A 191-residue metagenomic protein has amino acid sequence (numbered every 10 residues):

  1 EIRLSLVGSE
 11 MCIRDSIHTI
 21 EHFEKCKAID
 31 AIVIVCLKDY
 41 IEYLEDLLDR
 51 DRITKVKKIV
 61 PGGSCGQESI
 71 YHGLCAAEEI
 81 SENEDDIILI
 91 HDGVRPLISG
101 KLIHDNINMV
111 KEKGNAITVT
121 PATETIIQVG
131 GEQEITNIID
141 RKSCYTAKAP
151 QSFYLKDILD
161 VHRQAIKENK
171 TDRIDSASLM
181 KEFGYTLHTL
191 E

Functional and structural regions predicted by a protein language model:
E1-G8, C12-I13: Single conserved hydrophobic/aromatic residue that forms the stacking wall/gate of nucleotide- or nucleobase-binding
E10, I59-V60, A147, L190: Hydrophobic residues at beta-strand termini and immediately following loops that shape nucleotide-binding pockets
S16, G73, D92, P121 (+1 more regions): Residue-level signal for inorganic ion chemistry
S16-D85, I166-E168: Conserved N-terminal catalytic core of the sugar/cofactor nucleotidyltransferase
V33-I34, I90, N115-T118: Structural beta-sheet core signal
D39-Y40, G93-P96, T123: Short glycine-rich anion-binding loops that position phosphate/pyrophosphate groups of nucleotides and phosphorylated
E82-V94: Short beta-strand-to-loop acidic/aromatic patch adjacent to the donor-nucleotide binding site
L97-H188: Conserved core of the sugar-phosphate nucleotidyltransferase
